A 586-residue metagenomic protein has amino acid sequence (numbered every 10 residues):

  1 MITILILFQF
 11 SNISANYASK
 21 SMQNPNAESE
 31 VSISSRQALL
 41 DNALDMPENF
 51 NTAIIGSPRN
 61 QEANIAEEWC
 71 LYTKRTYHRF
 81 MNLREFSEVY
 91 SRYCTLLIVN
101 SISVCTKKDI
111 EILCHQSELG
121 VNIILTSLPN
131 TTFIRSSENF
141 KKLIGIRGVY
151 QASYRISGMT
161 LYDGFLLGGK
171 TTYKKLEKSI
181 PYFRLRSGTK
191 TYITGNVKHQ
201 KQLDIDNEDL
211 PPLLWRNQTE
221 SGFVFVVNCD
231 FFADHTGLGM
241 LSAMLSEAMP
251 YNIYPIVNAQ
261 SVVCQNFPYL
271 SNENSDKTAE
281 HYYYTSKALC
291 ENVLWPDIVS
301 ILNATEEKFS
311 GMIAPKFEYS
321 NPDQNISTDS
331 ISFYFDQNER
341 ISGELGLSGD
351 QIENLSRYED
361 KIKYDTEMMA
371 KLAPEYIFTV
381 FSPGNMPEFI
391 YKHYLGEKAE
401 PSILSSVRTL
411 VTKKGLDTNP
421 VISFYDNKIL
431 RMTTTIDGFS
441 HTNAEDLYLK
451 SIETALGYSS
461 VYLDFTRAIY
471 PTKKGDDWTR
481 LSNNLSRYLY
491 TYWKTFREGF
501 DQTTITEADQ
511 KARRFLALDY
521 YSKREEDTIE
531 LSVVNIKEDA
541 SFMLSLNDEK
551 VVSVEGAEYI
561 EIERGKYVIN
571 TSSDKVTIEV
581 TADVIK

Functional and structural regions predicted by a protein language model:
F50, Y93-C94, E177-A259, Y458: A glycine-centered loop/beta-turn motif at secondary-structure junctions
N51-G56, L119, L125-G145, P268-L270 (+3 more regions): Metal-dependent polysaccharide deacetylase catalytic core of the NodB/CE4 family, i.e., the active-site-bearing domain
I55-T132, N292: Helical hinge/lid and interdomain linker segments adjacent to catalytic or ligand-binding clefts that mediate domain
V104-K108, E563-K586: C-terminal beta-strand-rich structural cap/linker in extracellular carbohydrate-active enzymes
V104-Y173: A glycine-rich, often tryptophan-bearing local segment used as a flexible ligand/cofactor-contacting loop or short
C229-D230, M249-N272, K428-D509: Catalytic grooves of carbohydrate-active enzymes
D230-D336: Active-site beta->alpha N-cap acidic-glycine motif
L238, Y334-E339, D350-A373, I422-E453: Alpha-helical scaffold elements lining the catalytic groove of polysaccharide deacetylases
